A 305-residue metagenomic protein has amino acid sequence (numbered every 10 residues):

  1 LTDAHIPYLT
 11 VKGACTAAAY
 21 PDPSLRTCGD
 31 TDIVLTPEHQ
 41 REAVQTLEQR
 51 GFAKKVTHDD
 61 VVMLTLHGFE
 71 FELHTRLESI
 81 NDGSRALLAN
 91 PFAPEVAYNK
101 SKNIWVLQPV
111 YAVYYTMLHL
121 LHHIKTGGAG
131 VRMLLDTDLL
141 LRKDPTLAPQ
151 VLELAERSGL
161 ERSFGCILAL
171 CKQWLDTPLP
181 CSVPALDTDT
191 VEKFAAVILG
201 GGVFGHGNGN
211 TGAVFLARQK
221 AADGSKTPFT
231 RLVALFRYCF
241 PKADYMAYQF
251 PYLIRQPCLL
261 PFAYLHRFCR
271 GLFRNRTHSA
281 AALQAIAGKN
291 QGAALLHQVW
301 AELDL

Functional and structural regions predicted by a protein language model:
L1-G29, L35-L305: Conserved NTP-donor binding/palm subdomain of two-metal-ion nucleotidyltransferases/polymerases, i.e., the charged
